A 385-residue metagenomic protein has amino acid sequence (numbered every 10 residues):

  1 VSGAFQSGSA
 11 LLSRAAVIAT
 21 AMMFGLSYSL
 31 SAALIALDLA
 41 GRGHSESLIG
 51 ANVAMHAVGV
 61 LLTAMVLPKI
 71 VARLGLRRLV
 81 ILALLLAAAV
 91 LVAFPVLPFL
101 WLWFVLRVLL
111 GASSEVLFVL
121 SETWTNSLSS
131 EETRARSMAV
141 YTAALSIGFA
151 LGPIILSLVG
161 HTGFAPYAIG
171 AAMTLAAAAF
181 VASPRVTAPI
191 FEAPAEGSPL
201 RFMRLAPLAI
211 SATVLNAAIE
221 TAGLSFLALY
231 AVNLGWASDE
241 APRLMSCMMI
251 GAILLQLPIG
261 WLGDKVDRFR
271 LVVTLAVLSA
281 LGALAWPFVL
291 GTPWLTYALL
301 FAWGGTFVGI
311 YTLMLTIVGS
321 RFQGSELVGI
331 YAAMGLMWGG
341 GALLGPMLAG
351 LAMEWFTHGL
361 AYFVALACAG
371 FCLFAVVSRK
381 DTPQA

Functional and structural regions predicted by a protein language model:
G8-A57, A209, E220-Y230, L234 (+1 more regions): Helix-loop boundary and gating motifs at the non-cytosolic
T63-G75, G160, L255-D267, M353: Helix-to-loop junctions at the C-terminal end of transmembrane segments in multipass secondary transporters
R78-V92, A171, R270-L284: Structural signature of the two symmetry-related core transmembrane helices
W101-L109, W294-A302: Paired small-residue
V108-A143: Cytoplasmic helix-loop-helix junction between adjacent transmembrane helices in 12-TM secondary transporters
V116-S129, V308-F322: Intracellular juxtamembrane helix-capping segments at the cytosolic ends of symmetry-related transmembrane helices
A171-F191, F374-R379: C-terminal membrane-cytosol helix-exit motif in multi-pass small-molecule transporters
S325-M353: A late C-terminal transmembrane helix in Major Facilitator Superfamily
